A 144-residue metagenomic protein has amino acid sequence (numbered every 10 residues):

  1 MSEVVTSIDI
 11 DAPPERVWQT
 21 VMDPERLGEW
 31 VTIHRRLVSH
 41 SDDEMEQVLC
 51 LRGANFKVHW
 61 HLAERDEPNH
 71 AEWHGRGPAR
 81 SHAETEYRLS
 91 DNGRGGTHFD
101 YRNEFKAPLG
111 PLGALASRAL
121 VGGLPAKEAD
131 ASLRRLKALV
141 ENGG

Functional and structural regions predicted by a protein language model:
M1-D42, G144: Hydrophobic ligand-binding cavity/cleft-lining segments
I8, G53, K127: A short glycine-/small-residue-rich loop at the edge of a beta-strand within enzyme catalytic domains
G28-E29, V38-E84, N92-R94, H98 (+1 more regions): Glycine-rich portal/gate segments that line the openings of hydrophobic small-molecule binding cavities
V31-T32, K57-W60, E104-L109: Short hydrophobic/aromatic-rich motifs at helix boundaries and adjacent loops
G77-A131: Beta-strand/loop substructures that line and gate deep hydrophobic ligand-binding cavities in soluble
